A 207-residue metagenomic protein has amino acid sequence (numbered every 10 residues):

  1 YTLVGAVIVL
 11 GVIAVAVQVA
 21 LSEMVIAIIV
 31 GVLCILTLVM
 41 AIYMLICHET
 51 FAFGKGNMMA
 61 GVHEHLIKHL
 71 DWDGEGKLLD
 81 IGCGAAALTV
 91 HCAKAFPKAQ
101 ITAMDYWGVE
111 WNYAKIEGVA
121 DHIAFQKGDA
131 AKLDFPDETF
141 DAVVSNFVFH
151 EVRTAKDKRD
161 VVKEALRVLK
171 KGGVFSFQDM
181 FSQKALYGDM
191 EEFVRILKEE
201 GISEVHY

Functional and structural regions predicted by a protein language model:
T2-L3, V30, A41-K68: Class I SAM-dependent methyltransferase Rossmann-like catalytic core, especially the SAM/SAH-binding loop
G74-G84, T102: Conserved class I S-adenosyl-L-methionine
A85-P97: Conserved SAM-binding loop of SAM-dependent methyltransferases across substrates and taxa, primarily the Class I
V119-A130: Conserved SAM-binding strand-loop segment of SAM-dependent methyltransferases
A131-V143: A short acidic, Gly/Pro-enriched loop at the edge of an enzyme's catalytic core that lines a small-molecule cofactor
D141-A155: A short SAM/SAH-binding and catalytic strip from SAM-dependent methyltransferases
R159-K171: A short glycine-rich, Lys/Arg-flanked "PGG" loop and its adjoining helix->strand segment in the class I
G172-D179: Conserved beta-strand signature within the Rossmann-like core of class I S-adenosyl-L-methionine
